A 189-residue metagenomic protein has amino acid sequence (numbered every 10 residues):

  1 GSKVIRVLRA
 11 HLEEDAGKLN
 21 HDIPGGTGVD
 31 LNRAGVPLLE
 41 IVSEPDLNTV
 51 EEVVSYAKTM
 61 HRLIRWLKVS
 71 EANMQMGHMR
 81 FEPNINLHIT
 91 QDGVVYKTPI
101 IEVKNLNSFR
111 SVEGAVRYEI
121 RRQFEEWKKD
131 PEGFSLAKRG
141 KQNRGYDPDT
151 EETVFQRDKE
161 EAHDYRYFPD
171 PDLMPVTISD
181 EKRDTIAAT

Functional and structural regions predicted by a protein language model:
G1-T189: Basic, nucleic-acid-interacting segments
